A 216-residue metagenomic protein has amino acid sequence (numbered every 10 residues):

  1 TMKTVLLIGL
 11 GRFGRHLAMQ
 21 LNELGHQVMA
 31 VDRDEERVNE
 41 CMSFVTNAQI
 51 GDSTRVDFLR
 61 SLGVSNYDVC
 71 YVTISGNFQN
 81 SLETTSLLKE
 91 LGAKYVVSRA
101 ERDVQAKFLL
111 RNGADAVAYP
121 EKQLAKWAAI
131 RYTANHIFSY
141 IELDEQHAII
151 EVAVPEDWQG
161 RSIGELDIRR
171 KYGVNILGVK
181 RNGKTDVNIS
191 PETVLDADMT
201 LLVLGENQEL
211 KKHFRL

Functional and structural regions predicted by a protein language model:
T1-L216: Cytosolic regulatory regions of ion transport systems
